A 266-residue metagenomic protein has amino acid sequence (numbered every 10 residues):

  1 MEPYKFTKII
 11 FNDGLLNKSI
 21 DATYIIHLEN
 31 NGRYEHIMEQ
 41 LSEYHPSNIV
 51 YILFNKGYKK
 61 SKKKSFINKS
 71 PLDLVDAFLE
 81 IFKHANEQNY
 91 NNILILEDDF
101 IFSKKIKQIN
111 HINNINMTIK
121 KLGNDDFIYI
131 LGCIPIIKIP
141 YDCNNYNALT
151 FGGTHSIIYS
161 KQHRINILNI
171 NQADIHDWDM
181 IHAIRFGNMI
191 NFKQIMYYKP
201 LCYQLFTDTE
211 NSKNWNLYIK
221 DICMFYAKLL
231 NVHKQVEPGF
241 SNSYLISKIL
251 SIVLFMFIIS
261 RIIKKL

Functional and structural regions predicted by a protein language model:
M1-L96, F100-L266: An acidic/histidine-cluster motif and surrounding catalytic segment that typifies divalent-metal-assisted enzyme active
